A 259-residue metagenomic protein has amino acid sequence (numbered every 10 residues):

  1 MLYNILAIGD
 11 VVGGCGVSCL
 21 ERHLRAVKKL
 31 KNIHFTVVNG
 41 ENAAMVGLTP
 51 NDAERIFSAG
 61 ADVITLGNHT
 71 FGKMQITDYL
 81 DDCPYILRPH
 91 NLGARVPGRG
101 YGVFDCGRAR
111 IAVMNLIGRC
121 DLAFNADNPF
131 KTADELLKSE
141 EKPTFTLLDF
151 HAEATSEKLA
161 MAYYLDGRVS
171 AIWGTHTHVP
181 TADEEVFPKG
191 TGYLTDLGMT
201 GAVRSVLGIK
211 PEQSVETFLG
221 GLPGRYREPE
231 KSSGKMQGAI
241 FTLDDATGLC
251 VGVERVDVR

Functional and structural regions predicted by a protein language model:
M1-R259: Acidic, metal/ion-coordinating pockets
